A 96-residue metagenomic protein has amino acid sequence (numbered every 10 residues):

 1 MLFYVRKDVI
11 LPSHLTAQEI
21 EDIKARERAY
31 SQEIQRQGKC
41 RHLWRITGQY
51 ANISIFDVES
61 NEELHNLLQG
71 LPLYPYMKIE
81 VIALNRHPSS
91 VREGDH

Functional and structural regions predicted by a protein language model:
M1-H96: Conserved, structured core segments of small domains
